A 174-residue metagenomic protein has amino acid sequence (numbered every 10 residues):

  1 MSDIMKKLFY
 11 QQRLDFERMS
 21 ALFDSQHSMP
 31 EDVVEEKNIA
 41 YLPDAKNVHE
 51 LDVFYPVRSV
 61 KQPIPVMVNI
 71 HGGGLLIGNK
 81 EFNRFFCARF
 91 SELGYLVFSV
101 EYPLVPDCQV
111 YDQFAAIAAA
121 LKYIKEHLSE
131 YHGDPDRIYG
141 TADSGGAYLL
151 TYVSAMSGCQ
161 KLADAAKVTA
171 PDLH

Functional and structural regions predicted by a protein language model:
D3-Y10: Core domains of carbohydrate- and sulfate-ester-processing enzymes
Y10-Q62: N-terminal cap/lid segment of alpha/beta-hydrolase-fold proteins
Q62-G73: Short beta-strand element of the alpha/beta-hydrolase
V66, G94-F98: A fold-wide structural signal in alpha/beta-hydrolase
G78-C87, F98-R137: Catalytic nucleophile-loop/oxyanion-hole region of alpha/beta-hydrolase and closely related hydrolase-like folds
K122-H174: Primarily recognizes the serine-hydrolase "nucleophile elbow" in alpha/beta-hydrolase and SGNH/GDSL folds
